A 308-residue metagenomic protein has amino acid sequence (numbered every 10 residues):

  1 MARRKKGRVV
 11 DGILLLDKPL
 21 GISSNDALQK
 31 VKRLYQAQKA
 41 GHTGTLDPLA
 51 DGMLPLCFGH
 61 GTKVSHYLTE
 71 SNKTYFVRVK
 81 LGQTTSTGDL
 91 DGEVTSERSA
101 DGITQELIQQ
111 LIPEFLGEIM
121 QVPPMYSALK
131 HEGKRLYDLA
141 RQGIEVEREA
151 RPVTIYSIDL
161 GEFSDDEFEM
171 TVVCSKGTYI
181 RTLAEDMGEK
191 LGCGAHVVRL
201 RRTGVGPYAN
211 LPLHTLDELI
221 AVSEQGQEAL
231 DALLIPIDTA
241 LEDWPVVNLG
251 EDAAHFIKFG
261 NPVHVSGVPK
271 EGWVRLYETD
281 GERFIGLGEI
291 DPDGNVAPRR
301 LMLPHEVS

Functional and structural regions predicted by a protein language model:
M1-K176, I180-H214: Catalytic cores of RNA-modifying enzymes
M1-P19, N25-H42, L46, A50-M53 (+3 more regions): Accessory RNA 3′-end/elbow-binding domains used by RNA modification enzymes
